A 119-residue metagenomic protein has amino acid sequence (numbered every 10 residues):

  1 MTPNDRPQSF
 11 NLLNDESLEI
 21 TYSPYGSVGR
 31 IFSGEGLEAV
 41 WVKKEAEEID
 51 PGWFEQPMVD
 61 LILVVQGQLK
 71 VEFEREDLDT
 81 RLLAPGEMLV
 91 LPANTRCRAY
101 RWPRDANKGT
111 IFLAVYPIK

Functional and structural regions predicted by a protein language model:
M1-V42, D50-G52: A short, N-terminal "cap"/entry segment at the start of jelly-roll beta-barrel domains of the cupin/DSBH fold
E35-L37, E48, E87, T95: Surface-exposed loop/turn positions
G36-E38, M58, N107-T110: A structure-centric signal for secondary-structure junctions around beta-strands
A39-K43, L61, T80, M88-V90: Conserved hydrophobic/aromatic beta-strand scaffold that supports enzyme active sites
W41, F73-R75, R101, A114: Residue-level recognition of conserved beta-strand positions in structured domain cores
D50, K70-E72, R98, I111: General beta-strand recognition
E55-P85: A short beta-strand-loop-beta hairpin characteristic of the jelly-roll/cupin
L82-P85, A93-K119: Ligand-binding loop in jelly-roll beta-barrel domains
